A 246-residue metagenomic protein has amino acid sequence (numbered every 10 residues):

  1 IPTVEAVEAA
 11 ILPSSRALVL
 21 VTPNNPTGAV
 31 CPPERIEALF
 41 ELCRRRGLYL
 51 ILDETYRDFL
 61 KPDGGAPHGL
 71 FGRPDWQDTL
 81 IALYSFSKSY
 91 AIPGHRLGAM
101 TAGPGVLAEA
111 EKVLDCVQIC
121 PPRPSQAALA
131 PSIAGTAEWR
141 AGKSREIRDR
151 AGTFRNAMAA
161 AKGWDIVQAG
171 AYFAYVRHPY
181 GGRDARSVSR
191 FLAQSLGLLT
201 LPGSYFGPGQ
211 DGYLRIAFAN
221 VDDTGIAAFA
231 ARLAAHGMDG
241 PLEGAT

Functional and structural regions predicted by a protein language model:
I1-G64: Active-site phosphate-binding strand-loop segment of PLP-dependent enzymes
E8-A9, F191-T200, F206-T246: PLP-dependent enzyme catalytic core of the Aspartate aminotransferase-like
S15, L48, L80, W164 (+1 more regions): Short, conserved active-site loop motifs that form the nucleotide-linked donor/cofactor pocket
V19, L52, P121, T200-P202: Hydrophobic residues in well-ordered beta-strands that form the structural core
C43, M158, L192-A193: A generic structural signal for well-ordered alpha-helical segments
W76-R148, G152-A157, G237: Conserved core segment of the aminotransferase class I/II
A130, E146-R155, D165-H178, Q210: Conserved glycine-rich beta-strand-loop-beta hairpin in the small C-terminal domain of fold type I
